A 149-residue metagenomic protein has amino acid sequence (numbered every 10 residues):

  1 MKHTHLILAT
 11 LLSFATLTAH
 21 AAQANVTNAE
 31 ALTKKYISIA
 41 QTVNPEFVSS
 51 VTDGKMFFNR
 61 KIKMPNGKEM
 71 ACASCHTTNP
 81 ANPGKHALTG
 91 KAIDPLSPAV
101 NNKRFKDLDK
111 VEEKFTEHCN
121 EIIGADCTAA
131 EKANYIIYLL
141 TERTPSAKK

Functional and structural regions predicted by a protein language model:
K2-K55, A99-K149: Post-cleavage N-terminal segment of exported redox proteins
T52-M64: Sequence context of c-type cytochrome heme-c attachment sites
M64-N66, P80-H86, T144-K148: Secretory-pathway/luminal and periplasmic proteins that interact with or process carbohydrate-rich
E69-N79, Y135, L139: The canonical Cys-X-X-Cys-His
A73-V111: Gly/Gly-Pro-rich "capping" loops immediately C-terminal to redox-active cysteine motifs in periplasmic/lumenal
